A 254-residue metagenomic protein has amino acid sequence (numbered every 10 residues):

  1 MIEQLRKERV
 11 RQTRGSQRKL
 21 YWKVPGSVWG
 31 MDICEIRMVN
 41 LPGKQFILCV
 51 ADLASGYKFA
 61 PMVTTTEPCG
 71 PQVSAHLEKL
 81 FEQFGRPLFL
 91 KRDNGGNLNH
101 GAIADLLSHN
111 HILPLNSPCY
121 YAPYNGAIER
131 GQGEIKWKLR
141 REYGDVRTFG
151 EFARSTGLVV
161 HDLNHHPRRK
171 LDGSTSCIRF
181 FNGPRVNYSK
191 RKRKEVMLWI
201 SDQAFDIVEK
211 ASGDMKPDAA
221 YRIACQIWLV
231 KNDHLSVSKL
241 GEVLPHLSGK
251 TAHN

Functional and structural regions predicted by a protein language model:
I2-C49, Y57, C69-H76, Q83 (+1 more regions): Mobile-element integrase/transposase regions, centering on the N-terminal DNA-binding/Zn-coordinating module
D32, G56, L90-D93, N125 (+1 more regions): Short, conserved catalytic/metal-binding motifs centered on acidic residues
A51-D52, A122: Hydrophobic alpha-helical segments, especially N-terminal targeting/anchoring helices
L53, T64-P68: A short acidic/small-residue loop/turn micro-motif
G56-P61, L115-S117: Short small-residue beta-strand/loop micro-motif enriched in glycine and branched aliphatics
L77-E78, I103-A104: Distinct, well-ordered alpha-helical segments
E82-H100, P118-Y120: Acidic/histidine-rich, metal-coordinating catalytic segments
A104-H253: Charged alpha-helix within mobile-element recombinases
